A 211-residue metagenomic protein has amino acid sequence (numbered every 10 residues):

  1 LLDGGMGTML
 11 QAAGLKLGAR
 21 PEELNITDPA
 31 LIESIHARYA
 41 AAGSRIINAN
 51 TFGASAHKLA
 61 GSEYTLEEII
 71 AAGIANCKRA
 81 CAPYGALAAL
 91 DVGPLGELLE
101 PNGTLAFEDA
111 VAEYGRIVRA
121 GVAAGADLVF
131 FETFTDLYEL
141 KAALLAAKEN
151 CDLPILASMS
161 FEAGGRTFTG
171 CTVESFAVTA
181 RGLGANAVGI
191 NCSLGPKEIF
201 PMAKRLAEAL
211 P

Functional and structural regions predicted by a protein language model:
L1-P211: Domain-level signal for soluble alpha/beta catalytic cores
